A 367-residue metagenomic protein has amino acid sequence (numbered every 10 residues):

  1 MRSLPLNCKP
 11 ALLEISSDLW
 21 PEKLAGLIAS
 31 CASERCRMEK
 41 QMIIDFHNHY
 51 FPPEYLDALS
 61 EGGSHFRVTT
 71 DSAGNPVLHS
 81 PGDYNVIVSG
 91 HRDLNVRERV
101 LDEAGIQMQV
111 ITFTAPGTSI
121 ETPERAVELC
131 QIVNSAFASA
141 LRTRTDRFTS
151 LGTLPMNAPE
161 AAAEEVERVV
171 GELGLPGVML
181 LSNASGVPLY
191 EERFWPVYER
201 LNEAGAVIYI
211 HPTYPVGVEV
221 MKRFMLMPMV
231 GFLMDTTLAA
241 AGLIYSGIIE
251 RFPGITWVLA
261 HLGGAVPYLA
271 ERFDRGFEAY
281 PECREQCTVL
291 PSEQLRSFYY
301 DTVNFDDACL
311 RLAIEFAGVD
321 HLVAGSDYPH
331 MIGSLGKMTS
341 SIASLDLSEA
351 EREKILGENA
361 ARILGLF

Functional and structural regions predicted by a protein language model:
R2, P10, S16, L24-A25 (+1 more regions): Short, low-complexity intrinsically disordered segments enriched in A/P/G/S/L with frequent Arg, especially at protein
C8, C31, C36-F46, F51-M108 (+6 more regions): Mid-to-C-terminal alpha-helical segments outside catalytic/metal-binding sites
M42, G105-M108, R144-S150, L173-G177 (+4 more regions): Short, well-ordered coil/turn segments that N-cap beta-strands
H47-H49, H211, H261: Histidine-centered divalent metal-coordination motifs
H49-H91, V216-M234, F273-L295: Active-site gating loops and adjacent loop-to-helix segments of metal-dependent hydrolytic enzymes
Q107-A240, S246: Active-site gating/metal-coordination segments in enzymes
Y209, L259, G325: Generic enzyme active-site microenvironment
